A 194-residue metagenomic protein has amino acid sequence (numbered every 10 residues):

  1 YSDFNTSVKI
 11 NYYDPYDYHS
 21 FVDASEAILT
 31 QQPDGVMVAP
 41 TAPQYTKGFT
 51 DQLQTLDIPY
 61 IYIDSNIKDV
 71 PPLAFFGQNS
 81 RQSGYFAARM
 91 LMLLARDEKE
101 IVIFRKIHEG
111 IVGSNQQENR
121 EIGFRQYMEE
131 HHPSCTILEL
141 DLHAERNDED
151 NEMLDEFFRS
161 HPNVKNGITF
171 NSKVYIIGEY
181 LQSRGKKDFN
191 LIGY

Functional and structural regions predicted by a protein language model:
Y1-D23: Amphipathic helical "hinge" segments at domain boundaries
Y1-D3, S83-A87, V112-C135, E149 (+2 more regions): Short, solvent-exposed amphipathic alpha-helices that sit in or adjacent to ligand/effector-binding or catalytic
Y1-S2, L73-A74, E100-V112: Short beta-strand segments enriched in small/hydrophobic residues
P15, T41, S65-I67: Short, ordered loop/turn segments at secondary-structure junctions
F21, I28, G35-Q54, F124 (+1 more regions): Hydrophobic alpha-helical
Y45-Q82: Flexible loop/hinge segments that line or gate small-molecule binding clefts
F75-V102, D150-N151: Hydrophobic alpha-helical segments within soluble ligand-binding/sensing domains
